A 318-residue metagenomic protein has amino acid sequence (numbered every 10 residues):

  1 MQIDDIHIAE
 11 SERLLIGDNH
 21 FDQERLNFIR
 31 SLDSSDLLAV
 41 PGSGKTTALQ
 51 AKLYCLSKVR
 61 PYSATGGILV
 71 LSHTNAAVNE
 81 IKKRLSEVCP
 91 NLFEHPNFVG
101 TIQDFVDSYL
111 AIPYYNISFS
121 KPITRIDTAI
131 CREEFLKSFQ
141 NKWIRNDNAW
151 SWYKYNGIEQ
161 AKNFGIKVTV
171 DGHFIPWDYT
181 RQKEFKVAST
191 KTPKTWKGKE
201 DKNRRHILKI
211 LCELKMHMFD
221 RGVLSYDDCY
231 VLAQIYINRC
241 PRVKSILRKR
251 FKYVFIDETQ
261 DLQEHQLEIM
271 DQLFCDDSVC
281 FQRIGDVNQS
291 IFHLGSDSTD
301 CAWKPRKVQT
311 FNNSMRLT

Functional and structural regions predicted by a protein language model:
M1-I117: P-loop NTPase Walker
Q2-P41, T47-A48, G67-L69, N146-K252 (+3 more regions): Accessory N-terminal region flanking or inserted into the helicase ATPase core in nucleic-acid motor proteins
R60-S63, N91, S245-L247, L273-D277: Conserved catalytic network of the ASCE P-loop NTPase/AAA+ motor domain
T65-G67, N75, N79-F174: Conserved P-loop NTPase-based nucleic-acid remodeling module centered on helicase motor cores
K83, L267-E268: Short alpha-helix within the catalytic core of nucleotide-sugar-dependent glycosyltransferases
P96, L247, K252-Y253, F281: The start of beta-strands in P-loop NTPase/AAA+ ATPase cores
E258: Walker B catalytic acidic pair
I269-T318: Conserved RecA-like helicase ATPase core segment that couples NTP binding/hydrolysis to strand translocation
